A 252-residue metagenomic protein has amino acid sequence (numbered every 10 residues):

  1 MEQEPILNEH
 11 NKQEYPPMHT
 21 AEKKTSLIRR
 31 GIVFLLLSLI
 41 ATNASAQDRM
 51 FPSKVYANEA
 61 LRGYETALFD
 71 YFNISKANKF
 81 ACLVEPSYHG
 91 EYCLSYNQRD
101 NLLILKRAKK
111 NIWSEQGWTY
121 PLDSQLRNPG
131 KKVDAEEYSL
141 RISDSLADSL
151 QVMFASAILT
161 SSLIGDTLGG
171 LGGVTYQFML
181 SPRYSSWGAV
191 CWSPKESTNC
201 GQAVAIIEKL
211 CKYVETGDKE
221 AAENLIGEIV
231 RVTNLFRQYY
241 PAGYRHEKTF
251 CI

Functional and structural regions predicted by a protein language model:
M1-I28: N-terminal secretory signal peptides that target proteins for export/translocation
H10, L37-S38: Short, linear, compositionally biased motifs with a strong N-terminal bias
Q47-I252: Function-determining sites in protein domains
